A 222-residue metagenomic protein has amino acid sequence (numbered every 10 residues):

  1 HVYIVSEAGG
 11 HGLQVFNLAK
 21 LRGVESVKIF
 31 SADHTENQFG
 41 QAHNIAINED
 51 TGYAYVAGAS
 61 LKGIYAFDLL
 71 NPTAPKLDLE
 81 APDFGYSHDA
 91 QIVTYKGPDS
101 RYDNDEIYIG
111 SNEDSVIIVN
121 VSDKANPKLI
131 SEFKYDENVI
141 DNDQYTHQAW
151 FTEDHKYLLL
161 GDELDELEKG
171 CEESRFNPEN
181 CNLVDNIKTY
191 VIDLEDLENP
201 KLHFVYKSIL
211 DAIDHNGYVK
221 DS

Functional and structural regions predicted by a protein language model:
H1-S222: Feature marking well-ordered beta-strand scaffolds used for ligand recognition
